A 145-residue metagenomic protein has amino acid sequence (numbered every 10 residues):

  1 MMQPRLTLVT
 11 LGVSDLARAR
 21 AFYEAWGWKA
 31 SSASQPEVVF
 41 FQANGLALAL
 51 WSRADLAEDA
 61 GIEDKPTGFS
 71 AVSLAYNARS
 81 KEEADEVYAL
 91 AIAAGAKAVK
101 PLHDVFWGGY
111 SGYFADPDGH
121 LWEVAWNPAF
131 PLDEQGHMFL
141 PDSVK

Functional and structural regions predicted by a protein language model:
M1-A17, A21, A71-Y76, N127-K145: N-terminal beta-strand motif that seeds the catalytic metal site of vicinal oxygen chelate
M2, Y88-K145: Vicinal oxygen chelate
R5-S14, F41-Q42, I62-L90, Y110-A115: Vicinal oxygen chelate
T10-A57: Core segments of cupin and vicinal oxygen chelate
W26-S32, R79, L102-D104: Short linear motifs in intrinsically disordered
A49-L50, T67, D118: Short, hinge-like loop/turn segments at secondary-structure boundaries
L56-I62, P131-E134: A short, acidic/glycine-rich surface segment
